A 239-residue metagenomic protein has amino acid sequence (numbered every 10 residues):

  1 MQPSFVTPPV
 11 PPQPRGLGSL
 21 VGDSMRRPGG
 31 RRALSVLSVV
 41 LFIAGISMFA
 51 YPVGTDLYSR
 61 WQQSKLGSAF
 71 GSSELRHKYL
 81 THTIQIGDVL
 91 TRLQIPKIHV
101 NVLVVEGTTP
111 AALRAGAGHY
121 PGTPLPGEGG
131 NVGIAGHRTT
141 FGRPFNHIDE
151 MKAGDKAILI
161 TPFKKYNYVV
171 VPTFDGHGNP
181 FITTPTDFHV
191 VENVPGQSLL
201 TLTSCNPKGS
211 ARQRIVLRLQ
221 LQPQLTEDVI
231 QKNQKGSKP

Functional and structural regions predicted by a protein language model:
M1-A69: N-terminal membrane-targeting segments
F42, Q85-G87, P126: Generic, well-ordered alpha-helical segments
P52, Q94-I95, E106, G136 (+2 more regions): Hydrophobic side chains in beta-strands
Y58-I95: Juxtamembrane "stalk/linker" segments
Y58-R60, N101, Q213: Short amphipathic alpha-helical segments with coiled-coil-like heptad repeat character
H77-T83, L90, V102, G142-N146 (+1 more regions): Short helix-to-loop capping/linker segments positioned immediately adjacent to catalytic or ligand/cofactor-binding
T81-G122: Extracytoplasmic/periplasmic/luminal assembly and interaction segments in envelope/secretory/respiratory proteins
R114-V132, R138-P239: Extracytoplasmic/periplasmic soluble domains downstream of a signal peptide or transmembrane helix
